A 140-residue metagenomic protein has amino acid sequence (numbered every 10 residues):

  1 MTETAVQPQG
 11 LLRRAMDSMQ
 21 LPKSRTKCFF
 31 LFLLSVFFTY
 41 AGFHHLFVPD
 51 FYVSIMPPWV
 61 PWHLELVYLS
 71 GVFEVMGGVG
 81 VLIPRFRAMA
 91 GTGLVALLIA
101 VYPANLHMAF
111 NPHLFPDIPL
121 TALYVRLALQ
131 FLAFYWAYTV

Functional and structural regions predicted by a protein language model:
T2-V140: Membrane-interface extramembranous regions
